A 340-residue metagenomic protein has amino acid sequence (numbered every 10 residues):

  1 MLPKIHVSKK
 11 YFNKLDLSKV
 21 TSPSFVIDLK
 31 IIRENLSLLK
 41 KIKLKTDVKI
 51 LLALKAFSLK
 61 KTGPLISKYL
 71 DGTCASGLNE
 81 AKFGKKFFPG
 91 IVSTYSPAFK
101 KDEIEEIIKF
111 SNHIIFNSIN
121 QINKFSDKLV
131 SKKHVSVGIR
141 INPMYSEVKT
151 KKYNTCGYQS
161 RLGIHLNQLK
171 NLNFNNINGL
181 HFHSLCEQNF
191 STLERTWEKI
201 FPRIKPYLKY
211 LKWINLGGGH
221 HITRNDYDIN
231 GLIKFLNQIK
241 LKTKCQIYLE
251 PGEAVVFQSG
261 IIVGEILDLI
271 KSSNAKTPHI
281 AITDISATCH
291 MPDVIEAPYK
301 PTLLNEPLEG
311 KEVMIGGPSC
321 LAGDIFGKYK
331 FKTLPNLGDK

Functional and structural regions predicted by a protein language model:
V7-F25: Generic N-terminal amphipathic, Lys/Arg-enriched alpha-helix
K9-F12, L38, L44, K49-F57: N-terminal glycine-rich anion-binding loops that anchor highly charged ligand groups
I32-N35, L39, I200: Alpha-helical packing segments of well-folded alpha/beta enzyme cores
V48-W213, F235: Active-site-proximal beta-alpha core segment in soluble small-molecule metabolic enzymes
L54, S184-L185, I214-T223, P251-E253: Glycine-rich beta-strand-to-loop/alpha-helix junction loops that act as flexible
E194-K199, D228-F235, G264, K330: Charged helix-capping and loop-helix junction motifs
F235, L249-K340: Charged (often Lys/Glu-rich) extended helix/loop segments that serve as interaction or gating elements
